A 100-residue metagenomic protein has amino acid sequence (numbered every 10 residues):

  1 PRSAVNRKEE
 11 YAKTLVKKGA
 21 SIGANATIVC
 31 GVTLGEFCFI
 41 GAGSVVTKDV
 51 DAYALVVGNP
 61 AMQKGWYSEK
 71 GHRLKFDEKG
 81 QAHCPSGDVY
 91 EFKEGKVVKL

Functional and structural regions predicted by a protein language model:
P1-T33, G65: Flexible, glycine/small-residue-enriched loop-and-beta-strand segment within the central core of proteins
E36-F39, V45, A82, Y90: Internal alpha/beta core interface subdomains
A61-K64, G80: Short metal-coordination and nucleic-acid-contact micro-motifs, chiefly zinc-binding Cys/His arrays
S68, H83-S86: Short cysteine-rich clusters marking metal-coordination/redox-active sites
K70-D77: A conserved acidic, glycine/proline-rich C-terminal tail/linker
V89-L100: Short metal-binding segments enriched for Cys and/or His
